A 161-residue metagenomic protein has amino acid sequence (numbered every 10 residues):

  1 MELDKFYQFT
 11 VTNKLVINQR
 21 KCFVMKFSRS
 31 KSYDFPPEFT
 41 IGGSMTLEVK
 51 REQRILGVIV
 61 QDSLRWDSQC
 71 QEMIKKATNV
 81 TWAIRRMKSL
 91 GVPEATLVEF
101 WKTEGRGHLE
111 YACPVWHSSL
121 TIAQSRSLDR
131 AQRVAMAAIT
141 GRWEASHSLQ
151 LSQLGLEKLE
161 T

Functional and structural regions predicted by a protein language model:
M1-N13, T78-W82: Inter-domain linker/hinge segments that demarcate the starts of reverse transcriptase and RNase H-type modules
L3, I17, C70, I74-A77 (+1 more regions): Hydrophobic packing residues in well-ordered alpha-helices of helical domains and bundles
Y7-M25, Q124-T161: Short, charged alpha-helical motifs in flexible N/C-terminal segments and linkers
Q8, T12-R51: Short, conserved micro-motifs composed of acidic
R20, E110-A123: Charged boundary/loop elements
F27-S30, G42, I59-Q61, E157-L159: Structured loops at beta-to-helix junctions and adjacent beta-edge loops in soluble globular domains
S44-W116: Basic, alpha-helical interaction scaffolds
